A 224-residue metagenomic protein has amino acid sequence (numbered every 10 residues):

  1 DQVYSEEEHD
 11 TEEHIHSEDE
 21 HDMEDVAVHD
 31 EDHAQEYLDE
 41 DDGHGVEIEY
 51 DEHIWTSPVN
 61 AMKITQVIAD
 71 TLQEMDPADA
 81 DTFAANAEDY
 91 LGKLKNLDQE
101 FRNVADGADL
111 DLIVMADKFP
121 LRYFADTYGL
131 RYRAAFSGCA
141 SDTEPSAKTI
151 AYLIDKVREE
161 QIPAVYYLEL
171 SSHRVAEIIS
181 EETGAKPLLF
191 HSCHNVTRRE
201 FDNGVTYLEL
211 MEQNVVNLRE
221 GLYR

Functional and structural regions predicted by a protein language model:
D1-R224: Extracytoplasmic metal-acquisition and chelation regions
